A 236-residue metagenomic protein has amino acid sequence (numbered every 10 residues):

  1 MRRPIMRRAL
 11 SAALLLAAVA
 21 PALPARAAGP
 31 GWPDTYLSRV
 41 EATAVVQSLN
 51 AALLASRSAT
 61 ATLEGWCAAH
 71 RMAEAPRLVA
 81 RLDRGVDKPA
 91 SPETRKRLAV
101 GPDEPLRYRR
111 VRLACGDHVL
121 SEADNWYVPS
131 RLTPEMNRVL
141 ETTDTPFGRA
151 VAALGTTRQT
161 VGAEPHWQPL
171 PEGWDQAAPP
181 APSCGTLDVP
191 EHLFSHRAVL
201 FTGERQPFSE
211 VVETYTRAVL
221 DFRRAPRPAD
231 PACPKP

Functional and structural regions predicted by a protein language model:
R2-A12: Bacterial N-terminal signal peptides that target proteins for export
R2-R3, L16, N50, R77: Low-complexity, intrinsically disordered short peptide segments enriched in small/polar/basic residues
M6, L23-R26: Intrinsically disordered, low-complexity segments enriched in proline/serine/threonine
S11-P21: Bacterial N-terminal signal peptides
R26-Y108, R112-A114, H118-P179, C184-F194 (+3 more regions): N-terminal domain-onset segments
